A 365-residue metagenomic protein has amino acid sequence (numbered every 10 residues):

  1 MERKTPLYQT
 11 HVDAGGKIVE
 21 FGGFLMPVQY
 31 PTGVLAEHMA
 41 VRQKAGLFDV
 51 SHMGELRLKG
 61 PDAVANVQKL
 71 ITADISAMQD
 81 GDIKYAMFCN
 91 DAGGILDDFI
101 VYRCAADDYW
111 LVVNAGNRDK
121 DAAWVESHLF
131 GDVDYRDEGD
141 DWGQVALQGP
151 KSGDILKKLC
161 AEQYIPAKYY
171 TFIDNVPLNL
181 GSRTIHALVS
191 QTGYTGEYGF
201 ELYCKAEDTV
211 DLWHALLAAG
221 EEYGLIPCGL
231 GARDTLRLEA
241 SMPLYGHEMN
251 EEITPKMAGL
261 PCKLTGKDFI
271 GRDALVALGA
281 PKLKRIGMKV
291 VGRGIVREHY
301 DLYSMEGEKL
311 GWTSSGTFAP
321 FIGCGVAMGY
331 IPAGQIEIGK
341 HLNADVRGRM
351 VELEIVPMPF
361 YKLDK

Functional and structural regions predicted by a protein language model:
M1-A86, G94-L96: Acidic, proline/glycine-enriched N-terminal capping motif
M1-G22, M26-Y30, C104-K365: Conserved, structured C-terminal
E37-V41, A92-I95, F99, R183-S190: Membrane-targeting and insertion segments and their boundary/processing signals
Q43-K44, I71, F88-C89, G334-Q335 (+1 more regions): Short, intrinsically disordered/low-complexity patches at protein termini and at juxtamembrane boundaries
K44, A92-G93, G229, D234: A subset of signal/propeptide-processing and intrinsically disordered low-complexity segments in secreted/extracellular
P61-I95, G153-I185: Internal amphipathic helical hairpin motif
D74-H128: Well-ordered mid-protein domain cores that form the structural environment of catalytic cofactors
